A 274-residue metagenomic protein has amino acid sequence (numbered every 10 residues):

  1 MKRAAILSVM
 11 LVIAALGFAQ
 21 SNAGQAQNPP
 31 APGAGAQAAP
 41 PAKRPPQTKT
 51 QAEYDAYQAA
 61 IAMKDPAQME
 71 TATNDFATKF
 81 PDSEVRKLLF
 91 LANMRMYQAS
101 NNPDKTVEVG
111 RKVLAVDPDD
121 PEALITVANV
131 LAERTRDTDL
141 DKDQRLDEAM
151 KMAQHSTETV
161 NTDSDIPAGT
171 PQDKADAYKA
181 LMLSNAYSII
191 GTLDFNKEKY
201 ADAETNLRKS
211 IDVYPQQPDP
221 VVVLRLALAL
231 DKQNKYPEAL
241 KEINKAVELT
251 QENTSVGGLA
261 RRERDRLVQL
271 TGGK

Functional and structural regions predicted by a protein language model:
A19-L88, K274: N-terminal leader/linker segments that initiate helical-solenoid repeat arrays
A56-A59, N93, V127, L183 (+3 more regions): Structural register within alpha-helical repeat arrays
A77-L88, A115-E122, A153-L183, D212-Q216: Flexible helix-coil transition and linker loops at the boundaries of alpha-helical arrays
Q144-N161, D231-S255: TPR/TPR-like (Sel1-like) alpha-helical repeat modules
